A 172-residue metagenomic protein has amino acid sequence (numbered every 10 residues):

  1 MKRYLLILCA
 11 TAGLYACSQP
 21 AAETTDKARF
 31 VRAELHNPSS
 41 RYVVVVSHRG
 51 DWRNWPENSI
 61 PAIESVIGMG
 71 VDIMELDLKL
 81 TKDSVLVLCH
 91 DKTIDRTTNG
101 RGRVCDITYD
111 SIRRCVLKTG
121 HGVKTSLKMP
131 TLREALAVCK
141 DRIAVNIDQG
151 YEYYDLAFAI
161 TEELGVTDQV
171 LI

Functional and structural regions predicted by a protein language model:
M1-K27: Bacterial Sec-dependent N-terminal signal peptides
C17-I172: Phosphate-group recognition and catalysis centered on beta-loop-alpha active-site segments
